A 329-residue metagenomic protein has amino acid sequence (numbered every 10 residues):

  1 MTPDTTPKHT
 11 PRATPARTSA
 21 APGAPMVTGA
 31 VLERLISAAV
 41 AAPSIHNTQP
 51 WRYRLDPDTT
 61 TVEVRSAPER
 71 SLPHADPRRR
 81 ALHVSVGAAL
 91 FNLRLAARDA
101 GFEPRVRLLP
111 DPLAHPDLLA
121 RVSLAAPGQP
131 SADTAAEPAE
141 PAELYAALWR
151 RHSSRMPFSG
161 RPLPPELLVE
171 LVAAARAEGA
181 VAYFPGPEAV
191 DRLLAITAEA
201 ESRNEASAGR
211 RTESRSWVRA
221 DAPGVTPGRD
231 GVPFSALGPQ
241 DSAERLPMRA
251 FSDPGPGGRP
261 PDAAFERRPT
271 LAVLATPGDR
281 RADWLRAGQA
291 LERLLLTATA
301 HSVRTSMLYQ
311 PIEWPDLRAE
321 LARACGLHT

Functional and structural regions predicted by a protein language model:
M1-T329: Acidic, surface-exposed loops and disordered segments
